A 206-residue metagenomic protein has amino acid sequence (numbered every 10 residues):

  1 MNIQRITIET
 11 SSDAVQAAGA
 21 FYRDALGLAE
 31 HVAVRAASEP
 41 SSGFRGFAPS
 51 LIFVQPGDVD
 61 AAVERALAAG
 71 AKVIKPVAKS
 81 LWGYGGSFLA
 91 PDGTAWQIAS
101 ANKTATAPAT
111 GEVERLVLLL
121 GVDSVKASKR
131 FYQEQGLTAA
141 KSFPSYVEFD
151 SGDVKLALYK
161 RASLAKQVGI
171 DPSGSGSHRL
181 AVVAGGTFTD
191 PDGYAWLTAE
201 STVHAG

Functional and structural regions predicted by a protein language model:
M1-I74, L89-F143, D150-G206: Glyoxalase I/VOC metalloenzyme domain signal
V77-K79: RNA-recognition motif
L81-G83: Short, small/polar residue-rich loop motifs at catalytic or cofactor-binding pockets
